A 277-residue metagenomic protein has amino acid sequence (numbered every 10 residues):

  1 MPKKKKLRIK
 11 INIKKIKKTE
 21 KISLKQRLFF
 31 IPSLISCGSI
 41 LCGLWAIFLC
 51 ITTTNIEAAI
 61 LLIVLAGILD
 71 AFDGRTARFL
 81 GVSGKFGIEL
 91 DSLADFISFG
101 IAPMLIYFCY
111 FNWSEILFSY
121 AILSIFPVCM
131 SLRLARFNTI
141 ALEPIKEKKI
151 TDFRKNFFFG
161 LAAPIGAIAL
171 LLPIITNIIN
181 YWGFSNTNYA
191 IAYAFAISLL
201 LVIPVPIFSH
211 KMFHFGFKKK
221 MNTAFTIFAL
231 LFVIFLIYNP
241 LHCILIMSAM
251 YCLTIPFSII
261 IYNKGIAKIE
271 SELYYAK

Functional and structural regions predicted by a protein language model:
M1-A71, I244-M247, Y251, S258-I259: Topogenic membrane-insertion module of multi-pass membrane proteins
M1-E20, E147-I150, K155-K277: C-terminal membrane-associated helical module and adjoining short loops/tails
K25-L34, F86-A94, N156-F159, S209-M221: Short, amphipathic, aromatic/basic-enriched membrane-interface segments that mark the entry/exit of transmembrane
R27, I31-L41, F79-T139, G166 (+1 more regions): Multi-pass membrane catalytic core of lipid/isoprenoid biosynthesis enzymes
I31-G38, A59, L93, I97 (+5 more regions): Alpha-helical transmembrane segments
C37-I47, I68, F99-P103, S124-L134 (+4 more regions): Hydrophobic alpha-helical transmembrane segments of multipass integral membrane proteins
W45-L62, I97, I101-S124, L172-A190 (+1 more regions): Helix-coil boundary and interhelical linker segments in multi-pass alpha-helical membrane proteins
R75-G84, S131-K146, V202-K211, F257-N263: C-terminal ends of transmembrane helices
